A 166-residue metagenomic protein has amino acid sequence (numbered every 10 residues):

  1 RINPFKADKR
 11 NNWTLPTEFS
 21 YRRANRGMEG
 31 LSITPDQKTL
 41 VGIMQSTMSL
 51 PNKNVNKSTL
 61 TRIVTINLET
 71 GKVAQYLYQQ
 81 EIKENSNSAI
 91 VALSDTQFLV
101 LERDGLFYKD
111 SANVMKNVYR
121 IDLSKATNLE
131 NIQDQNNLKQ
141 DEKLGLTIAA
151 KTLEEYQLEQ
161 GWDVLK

Functional and structural regions predicted by a protein language model:
R1-K166: Sequence/structural signature of beta-propeller domains
